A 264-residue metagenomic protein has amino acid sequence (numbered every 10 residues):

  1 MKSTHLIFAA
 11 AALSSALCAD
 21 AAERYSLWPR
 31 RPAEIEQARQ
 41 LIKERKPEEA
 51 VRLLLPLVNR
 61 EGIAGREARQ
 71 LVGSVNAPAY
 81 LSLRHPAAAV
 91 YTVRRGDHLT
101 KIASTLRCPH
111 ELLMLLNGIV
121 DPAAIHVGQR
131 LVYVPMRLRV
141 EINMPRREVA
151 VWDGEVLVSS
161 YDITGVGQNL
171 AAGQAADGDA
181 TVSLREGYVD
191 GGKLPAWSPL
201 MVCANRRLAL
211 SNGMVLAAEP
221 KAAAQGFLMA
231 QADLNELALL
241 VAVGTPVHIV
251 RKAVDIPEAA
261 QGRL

Functional and structural regions predicted by a protein language model:
A10-D20: Hydrophobic h-region of N-terminal signal peptides that target proteins for export in Gram-negative bacteria
R24-E48, P78-R107: Primarily a LysM-type cell-wall glycan-binding module
P29-R31, V120-A124, E236-L240: Short, surface-exposed secondary-structure edge patches
L53-L54, T164: Inward-facing hydrophobic residues that define packing positions of alpha-helical scaffold repeats
P56-P86, H110-N143, V250-I256, Q261: Extracellular LysM carbohydrate-binding repeats and other cell-envelope/extracellular binding modules
M136-K221, V243: Gly/Pro-biased beta-strand-loop elements
G192-P195, A223-V241: Short beta-strand-centered segments at strand-helix junctions
